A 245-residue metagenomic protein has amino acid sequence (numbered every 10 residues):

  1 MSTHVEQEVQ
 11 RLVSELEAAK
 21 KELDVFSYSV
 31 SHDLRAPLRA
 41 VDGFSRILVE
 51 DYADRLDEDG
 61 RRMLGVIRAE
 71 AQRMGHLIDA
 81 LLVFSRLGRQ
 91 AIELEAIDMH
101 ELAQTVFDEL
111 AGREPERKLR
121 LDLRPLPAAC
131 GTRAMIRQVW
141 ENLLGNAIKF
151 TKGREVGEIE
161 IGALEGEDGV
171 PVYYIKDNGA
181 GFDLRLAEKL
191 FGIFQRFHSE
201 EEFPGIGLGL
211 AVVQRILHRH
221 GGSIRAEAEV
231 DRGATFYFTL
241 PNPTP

Functional and structural regions predicted by a protein language model:
A69-M74: Short alpha-helical segment of the dimerization/phosphotransfer core of two-component systems
E93-D108, E160: A conserved beta-strand-to-alpha-helix junction within the catalytic ATP-binding
A147-T151: Short helix-loop "hinge" at the ATP-lid/N-box region of the Bergerat-fold HATPase_c
E158-D168: Short beta-strand/loop element within the Bergerat-fold HATPase_c
F182-F194: Short conserved segment of the HATPase_c
L208-G209, V213: Short alpha-helical Gxxx[C/S/T] motif in the catalytic ATP-binding
G221-E227: Glycine-rich ATP-binding loops of the HATPase_c
